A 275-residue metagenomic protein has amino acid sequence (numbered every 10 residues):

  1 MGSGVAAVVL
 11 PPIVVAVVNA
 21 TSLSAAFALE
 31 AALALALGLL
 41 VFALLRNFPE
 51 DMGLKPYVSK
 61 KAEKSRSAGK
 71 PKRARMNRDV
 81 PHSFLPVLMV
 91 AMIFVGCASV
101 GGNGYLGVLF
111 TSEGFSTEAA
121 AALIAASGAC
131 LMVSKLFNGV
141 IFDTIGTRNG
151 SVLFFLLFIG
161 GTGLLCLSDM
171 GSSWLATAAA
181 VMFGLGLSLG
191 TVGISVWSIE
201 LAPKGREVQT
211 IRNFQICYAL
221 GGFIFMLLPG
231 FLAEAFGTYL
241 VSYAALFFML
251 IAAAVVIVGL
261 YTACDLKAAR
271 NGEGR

Functional and structural regions predicted by a protein language model:
G2-E50: Helix-loop-helix hairpin linking two adjacent transmembrane segments in secondary transporters
V18, K135-T147, A233-E234: Helix-to-loop junctions at the C-terminal end of transmembrane segments in multipass secondary transporters
N19-A31, F231-M249: A membrane-interface helix-boundary motif in multi-pass transporters
A32-K64, V256-Y261: C-terminal membrane-cytosol helix-exit motif in multi-pass small-molecule transporters
L39-R46, A244-R275: Multi-pass alpha-helical transporter architecture, strongest for 12-TM Major Facilitator/SLC carriers used
N77-N138: Extracytoplasmic gate region of multi-pass secondary transporters
S127, F142-W197: C-terminal transmembrane helical hairpin of 12-TM major facilitator-type secondary transporters
L201-T238: A late C-terminal transmembrane helix in Major Facilitator Superfamily
